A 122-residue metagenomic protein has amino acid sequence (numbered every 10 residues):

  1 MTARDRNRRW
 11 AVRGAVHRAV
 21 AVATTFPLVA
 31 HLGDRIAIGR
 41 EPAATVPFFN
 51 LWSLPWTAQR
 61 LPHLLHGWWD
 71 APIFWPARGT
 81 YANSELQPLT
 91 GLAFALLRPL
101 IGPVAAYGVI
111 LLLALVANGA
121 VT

Functional and structural regions predicted by a protein language model:
M1-A30: Start-transfer (signal-anchor) and selected internal transmembrane alpha helices of multi-pass inner/ER membrane
V22-N118: Membrane-interface coil-to-helix junctions
V121-T122: Transmembrane alpha-helical segments of multipass membrane enzymes and assembly factors that act on membrane-embedded
